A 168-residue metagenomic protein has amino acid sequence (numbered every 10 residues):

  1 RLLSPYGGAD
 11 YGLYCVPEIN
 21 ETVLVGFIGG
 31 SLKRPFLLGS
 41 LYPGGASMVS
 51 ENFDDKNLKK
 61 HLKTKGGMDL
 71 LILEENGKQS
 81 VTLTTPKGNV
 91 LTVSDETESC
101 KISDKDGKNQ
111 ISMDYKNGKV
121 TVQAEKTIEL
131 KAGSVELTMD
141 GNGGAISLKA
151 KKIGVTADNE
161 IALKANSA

Functional and structural regions predicted by a protein language model:
R1-T156: Hydrophobic packing positions characteristic of elongated beta-solenoid/beta-helix-type spike/fiber shafts
D158-A168: Short, intrinsically disordered, charge-balanced linker/junction segments flanking boundaries in proteins
